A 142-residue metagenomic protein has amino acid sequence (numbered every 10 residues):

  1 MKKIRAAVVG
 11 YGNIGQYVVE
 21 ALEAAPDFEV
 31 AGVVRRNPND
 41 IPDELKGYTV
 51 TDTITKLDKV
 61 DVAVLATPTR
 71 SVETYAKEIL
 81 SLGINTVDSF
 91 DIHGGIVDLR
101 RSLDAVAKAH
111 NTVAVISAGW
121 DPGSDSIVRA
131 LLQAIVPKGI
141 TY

Functional and structural regions predicted by a protein language model:
A6-V8, L65: Hydrophobic Val/Ile/Leu positions in short beta-strands of Rossmann-like dinucleotide-binding domains
V9, Y17, A24-E44: NAD(P)-binding Rossmann-fold cofactor-contacting core
G12-I14, H93-I96, S117-S126: Gly/Ser/Thr-rich loops at beta-strand to alpha-helix junctions that form or flank small-molecule/cofactor-binding
G15-Q16, V72: N-terminal Rossmann-fold NAD(P) dinucleotide-binding loop
E44-I54: Active-site regions of enzymes building and remodeling cell-envelope glycoconjugates
D52-S81, H93-V97: Beta-loop-alpha module in the N-terminal Rossmann-like domain of NAD(P)-dependent dehydrogenases, especially those
F90-A114: Rossmann-fold NAD(P)-binding glycine/threonine-rich loop
W120-D121, D125-Y142: Conserved anion/nucleotide-ligand pocket segment
